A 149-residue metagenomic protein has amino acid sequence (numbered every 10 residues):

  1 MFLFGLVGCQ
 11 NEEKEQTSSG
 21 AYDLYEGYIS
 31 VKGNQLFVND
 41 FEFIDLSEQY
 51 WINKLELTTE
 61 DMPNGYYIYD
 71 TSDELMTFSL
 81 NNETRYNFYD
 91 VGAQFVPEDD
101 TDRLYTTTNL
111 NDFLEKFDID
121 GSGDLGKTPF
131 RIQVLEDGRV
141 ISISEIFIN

Functional and structural regions predicted by a protein language model:
G5-G8: C-terminal motif of bacterial Sec signal peptides marking the signal peptidase cleavage site
N11-N149: Solvent-exposed hydroxyl-ligand-binding patches built from regularly spaced Ser/Thr and small hydrophobics
